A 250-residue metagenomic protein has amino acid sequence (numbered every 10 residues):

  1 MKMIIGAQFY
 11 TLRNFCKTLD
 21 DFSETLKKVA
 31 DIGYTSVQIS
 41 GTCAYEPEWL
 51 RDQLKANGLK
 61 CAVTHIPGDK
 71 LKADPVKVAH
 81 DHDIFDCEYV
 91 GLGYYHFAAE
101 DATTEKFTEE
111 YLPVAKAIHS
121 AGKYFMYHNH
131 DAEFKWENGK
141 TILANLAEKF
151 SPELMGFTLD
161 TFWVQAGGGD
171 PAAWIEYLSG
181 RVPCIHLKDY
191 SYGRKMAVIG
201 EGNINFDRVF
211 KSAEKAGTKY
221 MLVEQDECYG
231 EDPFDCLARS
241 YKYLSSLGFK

Functional and structural regions predicted by a protein language model:
M1-Y89, G180, S245, F249-K250: N-terminal pre-domain/capping segments
M3-F9, V37-I39, C61-H65, V90-L92 (+4 more regions): Hydrophobic faces of well-ordered beta-strands that scaffold small-molecule active sites in alpha/beta enzyme cores
A7, V29, V37, L54 (+8 more regions): Conserved, mostly hydrophobic/aromatic
T11-R13, A98-A102, A166-G167, Y192-A197 (+1 more regions): A short acidic, helix-capping loop that chelates divalent metal ions and anchors anionic groups
K27, C43, K60-T64, G68-F157 (+2 more regions): Active-site acidic/histidine proton-transfer and metal-coordination neighborhood in alpha/beta enzyme cores
V37, S120-F210: Acidic/histidine-rich catalytic cores of soluble enzymes
D189-A197, T218-P233: Active-site clefts of carbohydrate-active enzymes
E231-K250: C-terminal helical cap(s) of enzyme catalytic domains, especially alpha/beta-barrels
